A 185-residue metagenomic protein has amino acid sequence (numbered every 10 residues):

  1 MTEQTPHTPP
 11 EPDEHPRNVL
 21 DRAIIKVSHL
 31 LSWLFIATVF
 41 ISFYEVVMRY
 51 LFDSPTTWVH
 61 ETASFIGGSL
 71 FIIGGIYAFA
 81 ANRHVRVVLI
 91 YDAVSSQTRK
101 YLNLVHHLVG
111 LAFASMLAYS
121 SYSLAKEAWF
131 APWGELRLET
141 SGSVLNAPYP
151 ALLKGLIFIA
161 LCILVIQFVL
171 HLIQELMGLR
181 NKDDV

Functional and structural regions predicted by a protein language model:
T2-V185: Alpha-helical transmembrane segments and membrane-interface helix-loop junctions in multi-pass membrane proteins
